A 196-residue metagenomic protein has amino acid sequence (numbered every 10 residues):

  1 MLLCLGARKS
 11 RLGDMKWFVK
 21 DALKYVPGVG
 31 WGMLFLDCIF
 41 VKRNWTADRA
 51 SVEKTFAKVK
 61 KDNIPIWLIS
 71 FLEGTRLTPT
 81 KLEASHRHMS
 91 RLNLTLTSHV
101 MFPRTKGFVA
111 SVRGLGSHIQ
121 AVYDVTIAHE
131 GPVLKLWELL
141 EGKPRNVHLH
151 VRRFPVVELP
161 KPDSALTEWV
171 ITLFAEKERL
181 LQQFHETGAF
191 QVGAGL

Functional and structural regions predicted by a protein language model:
M1-E138: Soluble catalytic domains of membrane acyltransferases
S90-L196: Catalytic lobes of large eukaryotic enzymes
